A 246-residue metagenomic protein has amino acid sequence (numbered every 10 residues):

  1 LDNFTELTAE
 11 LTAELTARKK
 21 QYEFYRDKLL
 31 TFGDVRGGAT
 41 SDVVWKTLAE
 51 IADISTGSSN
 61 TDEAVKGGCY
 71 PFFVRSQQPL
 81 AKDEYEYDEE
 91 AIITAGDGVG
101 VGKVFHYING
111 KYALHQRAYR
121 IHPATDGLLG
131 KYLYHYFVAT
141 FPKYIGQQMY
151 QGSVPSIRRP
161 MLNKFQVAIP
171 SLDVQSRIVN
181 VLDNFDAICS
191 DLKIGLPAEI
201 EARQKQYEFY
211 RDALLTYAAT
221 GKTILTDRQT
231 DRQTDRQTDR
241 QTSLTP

Functional and structural regions predicted by a protein language model:
L1-P246: Charged, alpha-helix-forming regions
